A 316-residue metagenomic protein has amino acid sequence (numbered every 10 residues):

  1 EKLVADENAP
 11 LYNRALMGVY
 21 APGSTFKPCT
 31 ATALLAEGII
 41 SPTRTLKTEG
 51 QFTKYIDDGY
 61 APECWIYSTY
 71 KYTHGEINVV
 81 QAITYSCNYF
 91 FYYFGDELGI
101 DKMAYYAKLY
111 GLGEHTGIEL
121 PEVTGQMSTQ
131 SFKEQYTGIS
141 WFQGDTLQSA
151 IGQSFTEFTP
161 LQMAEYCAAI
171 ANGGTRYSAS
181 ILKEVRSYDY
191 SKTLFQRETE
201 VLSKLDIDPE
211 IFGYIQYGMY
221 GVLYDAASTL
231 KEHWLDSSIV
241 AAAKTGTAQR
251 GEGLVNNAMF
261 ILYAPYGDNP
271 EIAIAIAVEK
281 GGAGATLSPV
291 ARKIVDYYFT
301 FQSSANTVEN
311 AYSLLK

Functional and structural regions predicted by a protein language model:
E1-S24, C29-I276, L314-K316: Beta-lactam-recognizing serine transpeptidase/beta-lactamase-like catalytic domain environment
M163, A283-R292: Short, charged, low-complexity patches
A171, R292-F299, S303: Short amphipathic alpha-helical signal-transduction/dimerization elements
H233, I276, P289, K293-Y297: Small/polar-residue-rich segments within soluble enzyme cores
P270, A283-A285, F301: Intrinsically disordered, low-complexity acidic/polar segments
V278-G282: A generic structural motif
A305-K316: Short, highly charged C-terminal tails/helix-capping segments
